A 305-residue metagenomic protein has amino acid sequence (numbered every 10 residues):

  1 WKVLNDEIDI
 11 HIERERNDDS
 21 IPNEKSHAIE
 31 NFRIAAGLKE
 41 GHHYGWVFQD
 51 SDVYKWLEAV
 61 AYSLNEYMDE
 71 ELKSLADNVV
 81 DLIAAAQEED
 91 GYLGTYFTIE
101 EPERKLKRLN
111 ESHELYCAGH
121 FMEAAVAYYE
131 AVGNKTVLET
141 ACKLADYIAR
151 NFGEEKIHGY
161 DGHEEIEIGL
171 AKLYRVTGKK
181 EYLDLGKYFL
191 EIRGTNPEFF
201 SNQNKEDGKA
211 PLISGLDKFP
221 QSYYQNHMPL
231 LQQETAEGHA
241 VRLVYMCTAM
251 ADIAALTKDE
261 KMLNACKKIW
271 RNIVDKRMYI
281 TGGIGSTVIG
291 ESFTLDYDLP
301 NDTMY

Functional and structural regions predicted by a protein language model:
W1-Y305: Glycan-recognition and catalytic cores of secretory/periplasmic carbohydrate-active enzymes
